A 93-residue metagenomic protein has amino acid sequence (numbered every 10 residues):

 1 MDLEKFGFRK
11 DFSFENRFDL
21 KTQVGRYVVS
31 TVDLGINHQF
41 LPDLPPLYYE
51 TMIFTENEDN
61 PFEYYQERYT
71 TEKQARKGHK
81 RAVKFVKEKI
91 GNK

Functional and structural regions predicted by a protein language model:
M1-Y49: Short N-terminal "domain-start" leader segments that mark the transition from disordered tails or signal peptides into
L34-Y65, R81, E88: Short aromatic-glycine-(Arg/Gly/Cys) micro-motifs in beta-strand/loop hairpins
T70-E88: A short, charged, amphipathic alpha-helix used as a generic interaction element across diverse proteins
